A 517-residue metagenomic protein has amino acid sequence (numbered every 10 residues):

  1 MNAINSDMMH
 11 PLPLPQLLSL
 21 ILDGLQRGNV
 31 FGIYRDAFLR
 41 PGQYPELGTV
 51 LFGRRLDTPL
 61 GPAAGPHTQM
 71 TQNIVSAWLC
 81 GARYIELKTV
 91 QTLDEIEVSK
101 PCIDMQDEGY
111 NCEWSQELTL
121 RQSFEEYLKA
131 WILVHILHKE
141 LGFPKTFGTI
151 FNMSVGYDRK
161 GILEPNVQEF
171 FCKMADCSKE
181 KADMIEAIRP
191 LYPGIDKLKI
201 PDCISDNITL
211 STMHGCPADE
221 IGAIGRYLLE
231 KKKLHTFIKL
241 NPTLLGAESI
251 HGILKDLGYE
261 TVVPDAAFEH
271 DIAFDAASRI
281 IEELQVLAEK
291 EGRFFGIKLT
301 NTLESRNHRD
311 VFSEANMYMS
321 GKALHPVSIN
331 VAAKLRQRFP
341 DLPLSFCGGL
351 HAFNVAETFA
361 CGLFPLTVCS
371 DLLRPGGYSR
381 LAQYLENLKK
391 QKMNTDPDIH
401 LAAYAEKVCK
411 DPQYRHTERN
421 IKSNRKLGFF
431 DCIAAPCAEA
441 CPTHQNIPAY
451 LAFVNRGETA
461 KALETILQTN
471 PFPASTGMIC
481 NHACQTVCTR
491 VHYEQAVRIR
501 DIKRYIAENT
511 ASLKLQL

Functional and structural regions predicted by a protein language model:
N2-P13, S19-L39, Q43-Y44, G48 (+2 more regions): Active-site entrance/lid segments in N-terminal catalytic domains of soluble metabolic enzymes
V50, G225-L229, L284-E289, A332-F339 (+2 more regions): Surface-exposed amphipathic alpha-helices with a cationic face
R55-G61, G292-F295, L335-C347, Y450: Short beta-strand/loop segments at the ligand-binding rim of alpha/beta enzyme cores
A64-H67, L303, L342-V355: Glycine-rich beta-to-alpha transition loops that act as phosphate-gripper elements at the mouths of alpha/beta enzyme
T71-A77, A223-R226, L350-V368: Catalytic cores of alpha/beta
G81-D94, P242, A356-Y384: Glycine-rich phosphate-binding active-site loops on the catalytic face of alpha/beta enzymes
D310, A315-L342: Generic long, charged, amphipathic alpha-helical segments
N316, L372-L373, S379, Q383-L385 (+1 more regions): Ferredoxin-type iron-sulfur electron-transfer modules and their immediate structural context
